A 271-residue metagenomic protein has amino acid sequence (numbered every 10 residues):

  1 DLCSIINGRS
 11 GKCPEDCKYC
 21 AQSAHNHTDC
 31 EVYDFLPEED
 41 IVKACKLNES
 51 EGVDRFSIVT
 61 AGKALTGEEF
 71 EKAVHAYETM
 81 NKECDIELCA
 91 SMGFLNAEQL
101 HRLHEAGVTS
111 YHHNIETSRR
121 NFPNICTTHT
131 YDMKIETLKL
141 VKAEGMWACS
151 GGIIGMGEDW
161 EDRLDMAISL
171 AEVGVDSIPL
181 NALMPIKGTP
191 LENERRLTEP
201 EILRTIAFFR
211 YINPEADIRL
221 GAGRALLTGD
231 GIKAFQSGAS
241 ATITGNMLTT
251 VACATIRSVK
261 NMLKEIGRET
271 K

Functional and structural regions predicted by a protein language model:
D1, G11-D16, E51, Q236-A239: N-terminal glycine-rich anion-binding loops that anchor highly charged ligand groups
D1-I5, F56, L88-A90, Y111-H113 (+4 more regions): Hydrophobic faces of well-ordered beta-strands that scaffold small-molecule active sites in alpha/beta enzyme cores
D1-N7, D29-C30, F56-F70, N121-F122 (+2 more regions): Glycine-rich, proline-tolerant flexible connector loops at the mouths of alpha/beta enzymes
C3-D40: Canonical Radical SAM [4Fe-4S] cluster-binding loop centered on the CxxxCxxC motif and its immediate flanking residues
P14, F70-A73, W160-L164, G231-I232 (+1 more regions): Conserved strand-to-helix beginnings and helix N-cap segments that scaffold or border functional pockets
N26-G151, W160-D162, S169-V173: Conserved Radical SAM active-site core
G62-T66, T137-E161, L180-R195, A216-L226: Conserved strand-turn element in the central/C-terminal portion of the radical SAM core barrel that lines
A171-K271: Auxiliary Fe-S-binding modules of radical SAM enzymes
